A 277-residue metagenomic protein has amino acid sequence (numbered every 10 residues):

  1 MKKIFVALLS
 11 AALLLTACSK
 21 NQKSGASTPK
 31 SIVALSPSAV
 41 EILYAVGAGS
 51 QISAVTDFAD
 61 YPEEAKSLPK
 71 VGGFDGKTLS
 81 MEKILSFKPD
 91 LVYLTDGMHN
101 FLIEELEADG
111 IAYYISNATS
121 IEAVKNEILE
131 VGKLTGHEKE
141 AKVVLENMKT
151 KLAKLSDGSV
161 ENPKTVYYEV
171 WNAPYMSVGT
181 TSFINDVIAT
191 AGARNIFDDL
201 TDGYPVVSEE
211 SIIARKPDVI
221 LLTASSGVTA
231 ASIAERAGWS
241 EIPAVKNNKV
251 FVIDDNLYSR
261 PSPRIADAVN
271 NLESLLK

Functional and structural regions predicted by a protein language model:
K2-L8: Sec-dependent signal peptide recognition, specifically the positively charged N-region followed immediately by
L14-A17: C-terminal motif of bacterial Sec signal peptides marking the signal peptidase cleavage site
S19-I32: Bacterial Sec signal peptide processing site at the extreme N-terminus
S31-A45, K139-A191: Basic- and aromatic-lined ligand-binding clefts that recognize polyanionic substrates
S31-D96, I196: A short, structured surface patch at a secondary-structure boundary
F58-Y61, D75, S177-Y204: Alpha-helical, coiled-coil/dimerization segments enriched in small aliphatic residues
L79-K88, E104, A108-D109, V207-K216: Short helices/loops that flank or line small-molecule/ion binding pockets
K125-K133, K142-E146, A153-G158, V219 (+1 more regions): Structured C-terminal subdomain patch of bacterial secreted/periplasmic proteins
